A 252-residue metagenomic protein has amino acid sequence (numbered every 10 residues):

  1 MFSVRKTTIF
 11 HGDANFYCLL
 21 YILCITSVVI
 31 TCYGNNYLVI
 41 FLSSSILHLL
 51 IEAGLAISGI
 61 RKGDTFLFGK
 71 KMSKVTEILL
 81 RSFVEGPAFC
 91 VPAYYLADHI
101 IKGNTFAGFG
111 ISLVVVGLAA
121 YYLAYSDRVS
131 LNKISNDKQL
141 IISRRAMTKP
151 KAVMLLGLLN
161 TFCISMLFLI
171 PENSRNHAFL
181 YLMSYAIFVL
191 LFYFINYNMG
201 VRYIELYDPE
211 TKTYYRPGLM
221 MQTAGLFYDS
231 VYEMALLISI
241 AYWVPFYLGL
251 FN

Functional and structural regions predicted by a protein language model:
M1-N252: Aromatic-rich, lipid-facing transmembrane alpha helices and their immediate juxtamembrane interface loops in integral
